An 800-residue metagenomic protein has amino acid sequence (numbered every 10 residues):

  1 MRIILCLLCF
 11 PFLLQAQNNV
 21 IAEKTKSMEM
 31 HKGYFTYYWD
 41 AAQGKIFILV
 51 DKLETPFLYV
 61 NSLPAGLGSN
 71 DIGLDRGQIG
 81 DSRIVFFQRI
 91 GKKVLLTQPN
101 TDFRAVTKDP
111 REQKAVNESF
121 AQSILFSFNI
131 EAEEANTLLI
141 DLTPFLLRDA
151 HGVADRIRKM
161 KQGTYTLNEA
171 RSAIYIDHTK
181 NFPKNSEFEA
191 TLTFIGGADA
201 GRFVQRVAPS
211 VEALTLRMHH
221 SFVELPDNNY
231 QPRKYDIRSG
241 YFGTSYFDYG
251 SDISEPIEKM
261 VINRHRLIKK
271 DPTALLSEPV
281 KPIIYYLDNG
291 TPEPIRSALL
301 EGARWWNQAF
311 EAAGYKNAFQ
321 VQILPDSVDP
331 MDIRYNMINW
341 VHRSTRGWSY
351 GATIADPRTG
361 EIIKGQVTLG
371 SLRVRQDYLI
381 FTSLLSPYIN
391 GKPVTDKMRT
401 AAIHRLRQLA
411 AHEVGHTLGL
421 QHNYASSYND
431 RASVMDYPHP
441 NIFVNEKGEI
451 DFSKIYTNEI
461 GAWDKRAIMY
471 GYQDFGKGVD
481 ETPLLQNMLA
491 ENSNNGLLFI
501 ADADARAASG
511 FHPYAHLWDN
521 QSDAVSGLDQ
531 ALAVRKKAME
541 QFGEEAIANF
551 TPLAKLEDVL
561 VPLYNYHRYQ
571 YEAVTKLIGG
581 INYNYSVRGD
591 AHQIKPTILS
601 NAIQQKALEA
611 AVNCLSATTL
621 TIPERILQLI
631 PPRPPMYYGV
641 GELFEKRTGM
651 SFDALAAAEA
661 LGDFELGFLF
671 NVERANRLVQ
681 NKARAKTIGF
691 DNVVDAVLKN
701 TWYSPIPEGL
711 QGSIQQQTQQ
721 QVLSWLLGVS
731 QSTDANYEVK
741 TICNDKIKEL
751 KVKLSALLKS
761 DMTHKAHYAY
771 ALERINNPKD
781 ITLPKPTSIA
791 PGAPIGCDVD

Functional and structural regions predicted by a protein language model:
M1-N18: Bacterial Sec-dependent N-terminal signal peptides
Q17-K45, L49-T291, A309, I323-Q376 (+4 more regions): Auxiliary tRNA-acceptor-end handling modules of aminoacyl-tRNA synthetases
I48, W306, G360, H412 (+1 more regions): Divalent metal-coordination and catalytic microenvironments
T55, P292-A318: Zn2+-dependent metallopeptidase catalytic core
S297-R304, Q308, H404, Q408 (+5 more regions): Solvent-exposed, polar/charged alpha-helical surfaces in well-ordered, non-transmembrane soluble domains, broadly
R304-Y315, G415-H416, L420, P440 (+1 more regions): Sec-exported extracytoplasmic/periplasmic mature domains
I323-H342, H404-E459: The catalytic-center signature of Zn2+-dependent metalloproteases
N429-D800: Conserved catalytic/binding loops enriched for acidic/polar residues
